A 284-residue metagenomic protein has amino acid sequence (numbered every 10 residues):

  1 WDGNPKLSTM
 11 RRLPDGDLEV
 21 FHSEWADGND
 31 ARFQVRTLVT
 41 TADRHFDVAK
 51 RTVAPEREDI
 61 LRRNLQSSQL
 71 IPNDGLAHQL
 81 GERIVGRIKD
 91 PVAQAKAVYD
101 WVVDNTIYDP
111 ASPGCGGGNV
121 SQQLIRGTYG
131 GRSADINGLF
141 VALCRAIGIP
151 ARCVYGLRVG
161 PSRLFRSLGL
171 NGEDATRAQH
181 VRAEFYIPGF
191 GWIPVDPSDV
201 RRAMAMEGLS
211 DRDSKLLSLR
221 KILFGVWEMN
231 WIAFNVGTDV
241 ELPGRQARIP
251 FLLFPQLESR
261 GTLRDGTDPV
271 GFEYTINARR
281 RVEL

Functional and structural regions predicted by a protein language model:
W1, V35, G81, A151 (+3 more regions): Generic structural hydrophobic/aromatic packing signal, biased to beta-strands
W1-R44: Intrinsically disordered, low-complexity N-terminal segments that are enriched in acidic
F21-F33, T37, V85-K96, G148 (+3 more regions): A broadly tuned preference for mixed-charge, low-complexity surface segments
R32-G127: Acidic low-complexity segments
R87, P91-K96, D100-V181, P188 (+1 more regions): Active-site neighborhood of thiol-dependent amide/isopeptide-bond enzymes
P161-L284: Active-site rim recognition segments
